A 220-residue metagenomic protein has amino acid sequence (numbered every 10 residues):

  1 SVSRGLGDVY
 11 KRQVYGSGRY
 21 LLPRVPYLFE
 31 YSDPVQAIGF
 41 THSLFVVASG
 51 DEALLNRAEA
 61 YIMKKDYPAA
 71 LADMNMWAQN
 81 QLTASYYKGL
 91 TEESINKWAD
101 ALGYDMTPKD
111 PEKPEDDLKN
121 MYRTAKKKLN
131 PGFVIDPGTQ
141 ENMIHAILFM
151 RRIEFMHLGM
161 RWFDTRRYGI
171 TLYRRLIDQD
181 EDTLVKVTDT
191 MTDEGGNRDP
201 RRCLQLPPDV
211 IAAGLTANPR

Functional and structural regions predicted by a protein language model:
R4-R220: Acidic/polar-rich alpha-helix caps and helix-coil junctions
